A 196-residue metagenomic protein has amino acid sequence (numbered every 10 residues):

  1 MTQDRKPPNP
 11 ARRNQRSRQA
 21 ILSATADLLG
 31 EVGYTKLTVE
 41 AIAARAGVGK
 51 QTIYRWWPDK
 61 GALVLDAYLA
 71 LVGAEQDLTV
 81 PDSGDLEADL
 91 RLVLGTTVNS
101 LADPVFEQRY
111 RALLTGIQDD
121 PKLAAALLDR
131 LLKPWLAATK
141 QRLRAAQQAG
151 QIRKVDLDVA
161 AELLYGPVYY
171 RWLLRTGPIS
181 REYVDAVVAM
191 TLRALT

Functional and structural regions predicted by a protein language model:
M1-P8, A88, L92, K133 (+5 more regions): C-terminal peripheral helix-coil segments that are non-catalytic and often amphipathic
M1-R45, Q51, W56, A62: Basic, helix-initiating cap at the start of DNA-binding domains
N14, A125-L136: Amphipathic, non-transmembrane alpha-helical scaffold segments
W56-W57, L127, Y165, Y169-Y170: Tryptophan-centric aromatic hotspots in well-structured domains and transmembrane helices
A62-L71: Alpha-helical DNA-contacting segments of helix-turn-helix folds
A67-Y68, L101-A126: Amphipathic alpha-helical segments used for helix-helix packing
D77-Y110: Hydrophobic alpha-helical connector segments
R153, L157-A161: Membrane-interface starts of transmembrane alpha-helices
